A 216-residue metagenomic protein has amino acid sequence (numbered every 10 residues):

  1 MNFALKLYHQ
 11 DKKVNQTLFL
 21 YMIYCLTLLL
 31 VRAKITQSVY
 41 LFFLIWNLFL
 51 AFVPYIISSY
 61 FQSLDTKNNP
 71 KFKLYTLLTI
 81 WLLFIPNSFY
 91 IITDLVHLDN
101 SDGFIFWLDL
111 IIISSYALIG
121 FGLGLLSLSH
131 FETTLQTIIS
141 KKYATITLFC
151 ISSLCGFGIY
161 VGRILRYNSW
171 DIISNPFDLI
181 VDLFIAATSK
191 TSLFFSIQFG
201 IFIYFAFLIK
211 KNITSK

Functional and structural regions predicted by a protein language model:
F3-L20: N-terminal membrane topogenic signal
L7-D11, Q62-K73, T133-Y143, K216: Membrane-interface helix-boundary motifs at transmembrane edges
L30-F42, F61-T66: Short, hydrophobic transmembrane alpha-helix segments
F42, N168, D178-I203: Membrane-interface transmembrane-helix boundary segments in multi-pass integral membrane proteins
N47-S63: Central hydrophobic cores of alpha-helical transmembrane segments in multi-pass inner-membrane proteins across all
L78-P86, T147-G162: Hydrophobic alpha-helical membrane-insertion segments
G122-L135, I197-K216: Transmembrane alpha-helical segments in integral membrane proteins
G156-F177: Juxtamembrane non-transmembrane "cap" segments at the membrane-aqueous interface of multi-pass membrane proteins
